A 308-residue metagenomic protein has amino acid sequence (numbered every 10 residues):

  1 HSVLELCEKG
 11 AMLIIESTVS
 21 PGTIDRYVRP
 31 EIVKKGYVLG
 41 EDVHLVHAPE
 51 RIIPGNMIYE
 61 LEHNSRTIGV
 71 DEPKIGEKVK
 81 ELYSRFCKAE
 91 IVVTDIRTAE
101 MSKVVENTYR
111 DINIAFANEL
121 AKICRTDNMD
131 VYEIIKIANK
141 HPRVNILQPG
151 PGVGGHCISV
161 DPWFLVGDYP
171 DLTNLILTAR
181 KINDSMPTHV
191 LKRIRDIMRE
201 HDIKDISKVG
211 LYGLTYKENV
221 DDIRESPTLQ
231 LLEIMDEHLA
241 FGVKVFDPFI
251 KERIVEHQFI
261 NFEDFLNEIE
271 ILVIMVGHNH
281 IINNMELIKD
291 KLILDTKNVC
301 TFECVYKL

Functional and structural regions predicted by a protein language model:
H1-L308: Structural/interface elements that position substrates and couple domains in central-metabolism enzymes
